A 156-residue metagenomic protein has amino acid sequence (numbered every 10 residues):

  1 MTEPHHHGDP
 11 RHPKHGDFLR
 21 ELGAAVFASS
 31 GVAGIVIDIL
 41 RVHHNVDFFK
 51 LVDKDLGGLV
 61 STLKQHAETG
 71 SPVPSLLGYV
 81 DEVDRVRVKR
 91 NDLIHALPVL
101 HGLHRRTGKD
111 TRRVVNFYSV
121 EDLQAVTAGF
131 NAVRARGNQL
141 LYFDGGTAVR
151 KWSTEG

Functional and structural regions predicted by a protein language model:
M1-L63, L77-V88, D92-H95, V99-G102 (+1 more regions): Amphipathic alpha-helical interface elements
G57-V80, T111-A125: Short, glycine/alanine-rich amphipathic alpha-helical segment that often forms an alpha-turn-alpha hairpin
V99-F117: Acidic interhelical loop/turn segments
